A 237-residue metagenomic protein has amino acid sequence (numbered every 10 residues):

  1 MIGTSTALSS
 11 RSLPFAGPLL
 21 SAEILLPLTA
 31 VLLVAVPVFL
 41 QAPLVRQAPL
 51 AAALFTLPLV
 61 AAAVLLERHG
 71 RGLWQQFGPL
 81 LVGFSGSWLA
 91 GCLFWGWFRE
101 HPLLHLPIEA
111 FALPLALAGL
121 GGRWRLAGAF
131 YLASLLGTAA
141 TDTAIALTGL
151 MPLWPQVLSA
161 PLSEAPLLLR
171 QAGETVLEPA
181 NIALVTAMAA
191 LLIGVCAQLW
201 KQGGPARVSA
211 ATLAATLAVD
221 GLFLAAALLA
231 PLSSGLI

Functional and structural regions predicted by a protein language model:
T6-L13, V31-P37, P161-T175: Juxtamembrane membrane-water interface segments that cap and precede transmembrane helices
R11-W97: Transmembrane alpha-helical insertion/packing segments
A16-T29, P102, W124-T141, G203-T216: Cytoplasm-facing juxtamembrane segments at the starts of transmembrane helices in multi-pass membrane proteins
L32-P37, L59, G86-L93, E109-A118 (+2 more regions): Hydrophobic, membrane-inserted alpha-helices
H69-P79, W97-L103, L120-F130, W200-R207: Membrane-helix interface "capping/anchor" motifs
G78-L93, L136-A139, A211-D220: Transmembrane alpha-helical segments of multi-pass membrane proteins
F98-L167: Membrane-proximal helix-loop-helix units in multi-pass membrane proteins
T138-I237: C-terminal membrane-adjacent module
